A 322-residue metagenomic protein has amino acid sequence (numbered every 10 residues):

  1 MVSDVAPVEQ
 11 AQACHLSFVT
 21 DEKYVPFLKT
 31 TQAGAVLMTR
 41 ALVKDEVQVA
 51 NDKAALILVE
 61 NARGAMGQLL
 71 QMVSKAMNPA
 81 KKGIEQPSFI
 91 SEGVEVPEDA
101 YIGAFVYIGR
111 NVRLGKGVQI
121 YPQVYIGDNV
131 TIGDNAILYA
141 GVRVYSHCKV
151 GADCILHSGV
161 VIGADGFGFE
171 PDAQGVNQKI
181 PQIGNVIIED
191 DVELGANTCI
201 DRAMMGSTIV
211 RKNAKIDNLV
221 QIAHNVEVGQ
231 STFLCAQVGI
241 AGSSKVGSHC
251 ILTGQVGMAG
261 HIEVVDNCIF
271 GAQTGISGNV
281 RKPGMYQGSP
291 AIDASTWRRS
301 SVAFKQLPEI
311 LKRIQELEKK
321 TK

Functional and structural regions predicted by a protein language model:
M1-P87, D99, D153, G159-V160 (+3 more regions): Terminal amphipathic alpha-helical/low-complexity segments used for targeting or macromolecular assembly
F18, G83-D293: Structural signal for interior beta-strand "rungs" in well-ordered beta-sheet cores of soluble enzyme domains
